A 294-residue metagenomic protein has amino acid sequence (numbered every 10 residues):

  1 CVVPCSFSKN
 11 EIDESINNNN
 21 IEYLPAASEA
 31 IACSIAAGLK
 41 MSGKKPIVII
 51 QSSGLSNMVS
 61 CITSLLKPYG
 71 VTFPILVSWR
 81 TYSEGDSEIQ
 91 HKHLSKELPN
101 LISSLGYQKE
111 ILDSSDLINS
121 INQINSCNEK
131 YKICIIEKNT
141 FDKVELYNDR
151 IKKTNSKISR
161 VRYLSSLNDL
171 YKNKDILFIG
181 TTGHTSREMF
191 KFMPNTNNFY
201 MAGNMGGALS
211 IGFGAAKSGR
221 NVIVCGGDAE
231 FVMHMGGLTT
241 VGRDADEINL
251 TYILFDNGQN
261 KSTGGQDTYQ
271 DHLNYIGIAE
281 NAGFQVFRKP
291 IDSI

Functional and structural regions predicted by a protein language model:
C1-F213, K217-R220, Y269, L273-F284 (+1 more regions): Thiamine diphosphate
K44, T63, F73, M233-D256: A short alpha/beta connector and helix-capping loop motif
I47-S53, R220-V241: DG-centered beta-turn motif at the end of beta-strands
E84-D86, G258-G265: Long, charge-dense
I136, C225-A229, F255: Active-site flanking residues adjacent to catalytic metal/cofactor-binding acidic residues
E145, G236-L238, G264: Short, function-defining helix-loop hinge/capping sites that tune catalysis or transport
